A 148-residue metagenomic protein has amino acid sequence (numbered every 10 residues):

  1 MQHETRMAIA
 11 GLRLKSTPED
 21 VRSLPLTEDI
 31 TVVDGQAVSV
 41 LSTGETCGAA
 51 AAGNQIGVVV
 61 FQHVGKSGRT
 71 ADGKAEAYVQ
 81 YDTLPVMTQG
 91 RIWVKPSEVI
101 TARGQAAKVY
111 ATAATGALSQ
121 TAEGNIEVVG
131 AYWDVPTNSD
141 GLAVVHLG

Functional and structural regions predicted by a protein language model:
M1-G148: Surface-exposed, low-hydrophobicity beta-strand/loop segments enriched in small/polar/acidic residues
